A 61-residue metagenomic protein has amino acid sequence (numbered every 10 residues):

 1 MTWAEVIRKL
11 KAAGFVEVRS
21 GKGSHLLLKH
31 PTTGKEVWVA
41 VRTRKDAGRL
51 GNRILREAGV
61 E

Functional and structural regions predicted by a protein language model:
M1-S20, L27-E61: Basic nucleic-acid-binding interfaces
